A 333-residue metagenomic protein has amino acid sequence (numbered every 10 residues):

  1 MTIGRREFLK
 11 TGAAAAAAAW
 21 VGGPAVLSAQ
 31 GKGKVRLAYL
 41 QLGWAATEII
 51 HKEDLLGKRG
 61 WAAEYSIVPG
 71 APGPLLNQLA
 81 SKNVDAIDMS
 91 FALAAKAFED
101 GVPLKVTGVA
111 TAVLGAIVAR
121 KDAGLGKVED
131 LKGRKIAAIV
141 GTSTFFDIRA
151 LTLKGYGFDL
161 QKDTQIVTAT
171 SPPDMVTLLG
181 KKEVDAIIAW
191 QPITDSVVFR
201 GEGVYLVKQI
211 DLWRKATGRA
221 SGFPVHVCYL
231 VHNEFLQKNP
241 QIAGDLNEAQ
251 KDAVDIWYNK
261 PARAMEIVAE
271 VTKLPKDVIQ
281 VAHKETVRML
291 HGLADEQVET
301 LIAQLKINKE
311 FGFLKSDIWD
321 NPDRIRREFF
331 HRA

Functional and structural regions predicted by a protein language model:
M1-A16: N-terminal secretory signal peptides and thylakoid transit peptides that target proteins across membranes
A25-A29: Sec/Tat signal peptide C-region and signal peptidase I cleavage site
Q30-A169, D185-Q191, E202, V207: Short, glycine-/small- and polar/acidic-enriched structural segments that line small-molecule recognition paths
K58-R59, I210-G222, R288-Q297: Short, solvent-exposed loop/beta-turn-alpha elements that line the ligand-binding surface or hinge of extracytoplasmic
V68, P72, G141-F145, P172 (+6 more regions): Solvent-exposed, acidic/flexible segments
A92-L93, D174-T177, K181-I267: Pocket-lining segment of extracytoplasmic ligand-binding domains
Q237-F313: Secondary-structure end/capping motifs
K306-A333: Conserved C-terminal helix/tail region of periplasmic/extracytoplasmic solute-binding proteins
